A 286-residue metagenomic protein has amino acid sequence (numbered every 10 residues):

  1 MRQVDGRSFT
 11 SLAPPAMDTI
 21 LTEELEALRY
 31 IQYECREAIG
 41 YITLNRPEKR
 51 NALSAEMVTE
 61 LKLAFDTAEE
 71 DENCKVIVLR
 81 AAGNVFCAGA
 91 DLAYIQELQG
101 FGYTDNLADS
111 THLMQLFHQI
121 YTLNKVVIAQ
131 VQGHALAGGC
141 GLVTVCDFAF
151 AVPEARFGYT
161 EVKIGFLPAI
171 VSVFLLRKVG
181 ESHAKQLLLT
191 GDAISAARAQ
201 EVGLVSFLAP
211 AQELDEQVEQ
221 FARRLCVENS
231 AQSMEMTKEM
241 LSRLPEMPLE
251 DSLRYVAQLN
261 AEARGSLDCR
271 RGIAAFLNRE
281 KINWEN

Functional and structural regions predicted by a protein language model:
R2-A82, H118: Conserved CoA-thioester-binding segment of acyl-CoA-metabolizing enzymes
I42, R46, L61, L79 (+6 more regions): Terminal peptide-recognition signature
P47, F150-A155, V205-R254, N283-N286: C-terminal long alpha-helix characteristic of the crotonase
A81-Q119, A135, P248: Glycine- (often His-adjacent) and acidic-residue-rich active-site loop that binds/positions the CoA thioester
F117-I164: Glycine-rich beta-to-alpha active-site loop
G138-A149, P153-E154, V171-S172, A196-R198 (+2 more regions): Active-site-proximal glycine-rich helix-loop-beta segment
F148, Q186, T190-D192, R198 (+2 more regions): Well-ordered beta-strand positions
V173-S182: Hydrophobic, secondary-structure "cap" segments at the distal end of domains
